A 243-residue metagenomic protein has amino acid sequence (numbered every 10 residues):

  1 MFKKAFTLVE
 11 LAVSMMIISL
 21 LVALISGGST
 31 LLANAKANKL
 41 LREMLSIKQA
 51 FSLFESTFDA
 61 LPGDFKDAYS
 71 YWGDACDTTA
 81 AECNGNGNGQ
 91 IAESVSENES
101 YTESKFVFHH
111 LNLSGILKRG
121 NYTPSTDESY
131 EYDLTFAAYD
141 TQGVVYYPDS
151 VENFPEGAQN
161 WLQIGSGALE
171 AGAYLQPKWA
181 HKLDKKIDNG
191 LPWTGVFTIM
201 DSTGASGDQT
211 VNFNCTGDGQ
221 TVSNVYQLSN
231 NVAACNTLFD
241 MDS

Functional and structural regions predicted by a protein language model:
M1-A33, A37-E43: N-terminal single-pass transmembrane signal-anchor helix
S29-A75: Conserved hydrophobic/amphipathic alpha-helical signal-anchor segments
D64-S243: Low-complexity, acidic interaction segments enriched in glycine
